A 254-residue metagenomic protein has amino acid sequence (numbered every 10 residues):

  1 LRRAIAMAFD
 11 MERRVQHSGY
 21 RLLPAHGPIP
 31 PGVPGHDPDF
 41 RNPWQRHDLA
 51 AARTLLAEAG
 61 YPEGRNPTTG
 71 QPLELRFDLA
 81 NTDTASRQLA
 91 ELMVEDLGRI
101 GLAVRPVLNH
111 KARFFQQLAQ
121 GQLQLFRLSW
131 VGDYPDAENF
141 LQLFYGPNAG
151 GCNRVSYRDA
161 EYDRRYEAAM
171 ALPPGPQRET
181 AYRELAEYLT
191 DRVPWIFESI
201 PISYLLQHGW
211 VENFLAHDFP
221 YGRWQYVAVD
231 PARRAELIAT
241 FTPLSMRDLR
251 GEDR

Functional and structural regions predicted by a protein language model:
L1-Q16, Y162-E179: Extended ligand-binding regions for polar small-molecule ligands
A8, N42-A50, D83-E91, N109-A112 (+2 more regions): Soluble non-cytosolic domains of exported or imported proteins
R13-S18, A112-Y145, L189: Pocket-flanking alpha-helical
Q16-R21, I29, R87-E91, A137-F140 (+1 more regions): Short, solvent-exposed loop/turn and secondary-structure capping segments
P24, A59-G132, G175, S203 (+1 more regions): Ligand/substrate-recognition segments at binding pockets and active sites
P24-Y61, N81-L89: Structural transition elements
P34-A51, G64-L73, Q117-G121, Q142-E167 (+2 more regions): Short, solvent-exposed loop/beta-turn-alpha elements that line the ligand-binding surface or hinge of extracytoplasmic
